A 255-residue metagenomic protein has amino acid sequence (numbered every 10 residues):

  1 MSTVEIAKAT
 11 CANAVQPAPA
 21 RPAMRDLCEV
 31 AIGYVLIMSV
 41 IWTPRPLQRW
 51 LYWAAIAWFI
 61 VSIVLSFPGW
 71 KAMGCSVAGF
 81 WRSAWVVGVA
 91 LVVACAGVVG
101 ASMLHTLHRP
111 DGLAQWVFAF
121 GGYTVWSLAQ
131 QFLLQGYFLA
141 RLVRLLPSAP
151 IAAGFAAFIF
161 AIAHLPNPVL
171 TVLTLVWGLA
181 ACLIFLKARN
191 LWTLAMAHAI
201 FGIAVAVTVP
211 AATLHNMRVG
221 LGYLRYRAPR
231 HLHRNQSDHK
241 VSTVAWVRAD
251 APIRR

Functional and structural regions predicted by a protein language model:
M1-A72, A206-R255: N-terminal, membrane-interfacial amphipathic/helix-forming hydrophobic leader that caps and precedes the first
T10-A31, W53, F67-A96, D111-A119 (+1 more regions): Interfacial transmembrane-helix boundary/kink motif in multi-pass membrane proteins
S39, T171-P229: Functionally important transmembrane alpha-helices
S39-P44, V99-R109: Juxtamembrane "helix-exit" motif on the non-cytosolic side of transmembrane helices
R45-A54, G112, P168-L175: Short, aromatic-rich membrane-interface segments at the entry and exit of alpha-helical transmembrane domains
S62-K71, G100-M103, I184-A188: Structural signal for the C-terminal ends of transmembrane alpha-helices and the immediately following loop
A72-S76, S102-A114, H215-V219: Membrane-interface helix termini and inter-helical loops of multi-pass transporters
H108-I162: Function-critical hydrophobic alpha-helical transmembrane segments in multi-pass membrane proteins
